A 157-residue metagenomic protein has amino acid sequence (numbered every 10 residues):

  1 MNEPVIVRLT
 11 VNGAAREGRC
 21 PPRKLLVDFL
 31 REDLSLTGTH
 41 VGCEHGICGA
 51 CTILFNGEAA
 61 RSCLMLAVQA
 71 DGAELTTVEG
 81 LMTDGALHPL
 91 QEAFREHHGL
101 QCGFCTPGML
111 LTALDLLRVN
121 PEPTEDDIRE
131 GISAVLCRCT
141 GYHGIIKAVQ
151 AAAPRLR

Functional and structural regions predicted by a protein language model:
M1-R157: Signature of N-terminal electron-transfer/Fe-S-associated modules in redox systems
